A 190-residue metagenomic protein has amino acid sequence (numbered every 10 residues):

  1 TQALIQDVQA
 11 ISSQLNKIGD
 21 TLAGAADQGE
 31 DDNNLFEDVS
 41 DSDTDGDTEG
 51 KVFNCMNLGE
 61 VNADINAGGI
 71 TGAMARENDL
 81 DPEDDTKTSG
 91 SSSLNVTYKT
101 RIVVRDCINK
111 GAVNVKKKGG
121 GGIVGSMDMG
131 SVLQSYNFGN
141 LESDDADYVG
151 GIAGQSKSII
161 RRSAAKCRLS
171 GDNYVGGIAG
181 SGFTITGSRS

Functional and structural regions predicted by a protein language model:
T1-S190: Surface-exposed loop/turn motifs in large extracellular/passenger domains
